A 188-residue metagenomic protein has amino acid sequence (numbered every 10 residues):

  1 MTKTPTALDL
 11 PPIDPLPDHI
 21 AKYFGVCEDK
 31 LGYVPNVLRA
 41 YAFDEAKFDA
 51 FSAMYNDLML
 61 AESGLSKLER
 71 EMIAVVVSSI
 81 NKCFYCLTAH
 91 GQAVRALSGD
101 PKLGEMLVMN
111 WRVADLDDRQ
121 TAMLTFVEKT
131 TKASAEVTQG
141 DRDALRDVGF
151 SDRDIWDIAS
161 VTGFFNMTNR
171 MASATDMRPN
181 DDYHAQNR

Functional and structural regions predicted by a protein language model:
M1-R188: Hydrophobic alpha-helical segments
